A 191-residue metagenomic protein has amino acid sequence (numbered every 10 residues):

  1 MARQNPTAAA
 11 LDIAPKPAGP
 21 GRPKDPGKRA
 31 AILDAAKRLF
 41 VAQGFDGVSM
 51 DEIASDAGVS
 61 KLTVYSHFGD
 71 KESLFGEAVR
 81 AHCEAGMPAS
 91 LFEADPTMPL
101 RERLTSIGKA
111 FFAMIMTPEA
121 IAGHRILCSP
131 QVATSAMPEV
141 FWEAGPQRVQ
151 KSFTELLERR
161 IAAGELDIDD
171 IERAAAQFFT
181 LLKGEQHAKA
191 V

Functional and structural regions predicted by a protein language model:
M1-V59, S66-S73: Basic, helix-initiating cap at the start of DNA-binding domains
R29-A30, K37, V41, Y65 (+6 more regions): Solvent-exposed, non-membrane alpha-helical residues enriched in polar/charged side chains
R29-A30, M50, E72, G76 (+6 more regions): Short, structured helix-loop boundary elements
D34, G76, R80, K109 (+5 more regions): Generic alpha-helical structural context detector
G76-I107, I115, E119, G123 (+2 more regions): Amphipathic alpha-helical linker/stalk segments
E102, A113-P118, A122, C128 (+2 more regions): Amphipathic alpha-helical packing segments from all-alpha helical-bundle domains
E139, I161-V191: Hydrophobic/aromatic-rich alpha-helical bundle segments in the mid-to-C-terminal region
